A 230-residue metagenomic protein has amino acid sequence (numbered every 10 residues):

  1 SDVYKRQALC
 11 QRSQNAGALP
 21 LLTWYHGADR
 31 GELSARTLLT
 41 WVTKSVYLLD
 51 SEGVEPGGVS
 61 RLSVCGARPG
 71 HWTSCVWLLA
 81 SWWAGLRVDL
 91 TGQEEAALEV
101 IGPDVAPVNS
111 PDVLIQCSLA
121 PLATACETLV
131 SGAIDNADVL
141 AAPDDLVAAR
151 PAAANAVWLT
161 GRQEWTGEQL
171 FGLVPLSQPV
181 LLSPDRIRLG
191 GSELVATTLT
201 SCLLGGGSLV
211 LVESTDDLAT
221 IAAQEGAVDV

Functional and structural regions predicted by a protein language model:
S1-Y4: Short, small-residue-biased leader/transition segments that mark boundaries at the very start of proteins
L9-L33, V139-E168: AMP-dependent adenylate-forming
L19, L39-L62, W83, W165-I187: ANL superfamily AMP-binding
R68-V76, E193-L194: Cytochrome P450 catalytic-core helices
L78-W83, V195-L209: Conserved short alpha-helical elements in the N-terminal third of ANL/AMP-binding
R87-N109, P121-G132, G172-D185, V195 (+1 more regions): Conserved ATP-dependent adenylate/AMP-binding module captured primarily in the ANL superfamily
P111-N155, A227-V230: Gly/Ser/Thr-rich phosphate-binding loop
